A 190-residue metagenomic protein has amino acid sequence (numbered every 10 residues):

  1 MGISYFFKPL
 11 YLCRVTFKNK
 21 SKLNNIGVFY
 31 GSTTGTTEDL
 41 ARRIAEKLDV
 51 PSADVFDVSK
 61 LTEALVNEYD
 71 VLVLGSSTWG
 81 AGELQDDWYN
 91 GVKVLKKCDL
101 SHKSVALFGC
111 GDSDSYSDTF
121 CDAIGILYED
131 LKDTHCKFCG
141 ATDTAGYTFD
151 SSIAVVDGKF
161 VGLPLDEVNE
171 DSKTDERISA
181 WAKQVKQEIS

Functional and structural regions predicted by a protein language model:
Y5, Y11-R14, K18: Short, positively charged and aromatic/hydrophobic N-terminal segments
F17-L23, D39, K47, P51 (+2 more regions): FMN-binding flavodoxin-like domain, especially the glycine-rich phosphate-binding loop
I26-I44: N-terminal beta1-alpha1 ligand-phosphate binding loop
D57-T62: Short acidic loop-to-helix transition motifs that present clustered carboxylates
